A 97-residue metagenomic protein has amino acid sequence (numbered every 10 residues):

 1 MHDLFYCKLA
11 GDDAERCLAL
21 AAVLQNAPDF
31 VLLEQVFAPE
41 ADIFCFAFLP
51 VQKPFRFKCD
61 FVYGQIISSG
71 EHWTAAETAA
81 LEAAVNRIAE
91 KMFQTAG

Functional and structural regions predicted by a protein language model:
M1, Y63, T95-G97: Short, low-complexity, intrinsically disordered N-terminal peptides in bacterial proteins
M1-E40: Negatively charged, low-complexity tracts enriched in Asp/Glu with abundant Ser/Thr
Y6, V31, L49, R56-K58 (+1 more regions): Compositionally biased, low-structure terminal segments
C7-G11, F48-P50, S68-E71: Short beta-strand-to-loop capping motifs
L20-L24, G70-G97: Ampiphathic alpha-helical segments that act as solvent-exposed interaction surfaces
A38-V62: Short, intrinsically disordered low-complexity segments
P54-A80: Intrinsically disordered, low-complexity regulatory segments enriched in Ser/Thr/Pro and charged residues
